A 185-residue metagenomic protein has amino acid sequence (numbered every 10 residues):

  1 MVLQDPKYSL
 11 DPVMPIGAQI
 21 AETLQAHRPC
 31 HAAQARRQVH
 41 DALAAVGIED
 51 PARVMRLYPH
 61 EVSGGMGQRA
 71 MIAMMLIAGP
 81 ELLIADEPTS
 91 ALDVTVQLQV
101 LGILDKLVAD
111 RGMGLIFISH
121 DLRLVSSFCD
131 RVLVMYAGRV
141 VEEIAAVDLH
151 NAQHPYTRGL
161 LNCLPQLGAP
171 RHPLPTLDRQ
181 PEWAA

Functional and structural regions predicted by a protein language model:
I20, I72, L83, V96 (+1 more regions): Hydrophobic anchor residue at the start of the ABC signature
E49-M55, E143-A185: Short catalytic/signature loops enriched in Gly
I77-E81: A short, proline-enriched helix->beta-strand linker immediately N-terminal to the Walker B motif in ABC-type P-loop
L98-R111, R123: Helical segment within the ABC ATPase nucleotide-binding domain
S119-H120: H-loop/switch region of ABC-family ATPase nucleotide-binding domains
V125-S127: A short, surface-exposed alpha-helical micro-motif characterized by mixed small hydrophobic and charged/polar residues
